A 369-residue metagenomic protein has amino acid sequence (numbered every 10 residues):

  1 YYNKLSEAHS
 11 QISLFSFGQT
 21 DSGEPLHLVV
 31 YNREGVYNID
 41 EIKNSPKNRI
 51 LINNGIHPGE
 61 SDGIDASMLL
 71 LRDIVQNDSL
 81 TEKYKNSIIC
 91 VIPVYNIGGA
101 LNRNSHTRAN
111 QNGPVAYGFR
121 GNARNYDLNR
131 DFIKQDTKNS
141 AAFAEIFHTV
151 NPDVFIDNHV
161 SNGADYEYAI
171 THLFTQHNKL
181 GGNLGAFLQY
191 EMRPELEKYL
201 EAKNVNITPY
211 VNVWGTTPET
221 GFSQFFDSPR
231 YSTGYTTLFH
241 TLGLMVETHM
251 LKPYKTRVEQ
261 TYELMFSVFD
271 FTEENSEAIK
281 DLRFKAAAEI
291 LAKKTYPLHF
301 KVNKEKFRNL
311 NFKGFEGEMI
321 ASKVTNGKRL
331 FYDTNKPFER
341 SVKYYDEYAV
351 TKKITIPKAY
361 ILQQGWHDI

Functional and structural regions predicted by a protein language model:
Y2-I52: Soluble metallo-hydrolase cores and metallopeptidase-like ectodomains found primarily in the secretory/periplasmic
S6, V75-D78, F147, L200-N204 (+3 more regions): Structural signal for hydrophobic packing residues in well-ordered secondary-structure cores of soluble enzyme domains
S10-S16, I207-P209, I369: Short secondary-structure junctions
L14, L28, V91, N125 (+2 more regions): Conserved beta-strand scaffold positions in the cores of enzyme catalytic domains, especially in NTP/NDP-utilizing
F17-Q19, Y31-R33, N54-I56, I92-N96 (+3 more regions): Active-site-proximal beta-strand/loop segments in catalytic clefts of secreted hydrolases
Y37-I39, E60-S61, L101, K255 (+2 more regions): Short, solvent-exposed loop/turn elements at domain surfaces
N44-N53, S61-E219, Q224-R230: Active-site/substrate-binding loop(s) of hydrolase catalytic cores
V213-I369: Hard-cation-handling environments
